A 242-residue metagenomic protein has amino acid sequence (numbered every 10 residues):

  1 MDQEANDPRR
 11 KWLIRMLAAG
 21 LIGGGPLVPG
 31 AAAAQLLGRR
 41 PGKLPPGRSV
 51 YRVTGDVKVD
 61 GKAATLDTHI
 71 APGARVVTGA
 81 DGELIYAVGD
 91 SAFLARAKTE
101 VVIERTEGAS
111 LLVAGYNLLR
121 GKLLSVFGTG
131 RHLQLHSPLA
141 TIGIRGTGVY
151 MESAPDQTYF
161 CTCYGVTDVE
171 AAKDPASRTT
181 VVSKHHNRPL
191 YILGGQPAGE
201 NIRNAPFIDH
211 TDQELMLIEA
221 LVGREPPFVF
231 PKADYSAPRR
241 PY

Functional and structural regions predicted by a protein language model:
M1-K11, A19-I22: Secretory targeting signals
W12, M16-G20, L27, A32-P72 (+3 more regions): Flexible, surface-exposed loop/linker segments and immediately adjacent secondary-structure boundaries
